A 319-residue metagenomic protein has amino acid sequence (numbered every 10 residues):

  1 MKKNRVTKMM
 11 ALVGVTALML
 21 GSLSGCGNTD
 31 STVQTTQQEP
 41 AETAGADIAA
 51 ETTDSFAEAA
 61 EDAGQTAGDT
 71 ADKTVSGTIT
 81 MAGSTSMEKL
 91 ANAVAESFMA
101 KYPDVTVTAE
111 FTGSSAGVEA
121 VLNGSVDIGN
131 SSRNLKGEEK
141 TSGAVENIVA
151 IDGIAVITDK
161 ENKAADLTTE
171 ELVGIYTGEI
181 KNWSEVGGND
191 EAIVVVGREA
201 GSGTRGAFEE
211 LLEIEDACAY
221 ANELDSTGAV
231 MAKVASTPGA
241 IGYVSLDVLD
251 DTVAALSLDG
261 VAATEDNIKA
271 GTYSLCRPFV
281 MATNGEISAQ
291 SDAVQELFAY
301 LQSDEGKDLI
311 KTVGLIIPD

Functional and structural regions predicted by a protein language model:
M1-V13: Bacterial Sec-dependent N-terminal signal peptides
T16-L20: Alpha-helical transmembrane segments
G21-G25: C-terminal motif of bacterial Sec signal peptides marking the signal peptidase cleavage site
G27-Q34, Q38-D319: Exported/periplasmic ABC-transporter solute-binding proteins
